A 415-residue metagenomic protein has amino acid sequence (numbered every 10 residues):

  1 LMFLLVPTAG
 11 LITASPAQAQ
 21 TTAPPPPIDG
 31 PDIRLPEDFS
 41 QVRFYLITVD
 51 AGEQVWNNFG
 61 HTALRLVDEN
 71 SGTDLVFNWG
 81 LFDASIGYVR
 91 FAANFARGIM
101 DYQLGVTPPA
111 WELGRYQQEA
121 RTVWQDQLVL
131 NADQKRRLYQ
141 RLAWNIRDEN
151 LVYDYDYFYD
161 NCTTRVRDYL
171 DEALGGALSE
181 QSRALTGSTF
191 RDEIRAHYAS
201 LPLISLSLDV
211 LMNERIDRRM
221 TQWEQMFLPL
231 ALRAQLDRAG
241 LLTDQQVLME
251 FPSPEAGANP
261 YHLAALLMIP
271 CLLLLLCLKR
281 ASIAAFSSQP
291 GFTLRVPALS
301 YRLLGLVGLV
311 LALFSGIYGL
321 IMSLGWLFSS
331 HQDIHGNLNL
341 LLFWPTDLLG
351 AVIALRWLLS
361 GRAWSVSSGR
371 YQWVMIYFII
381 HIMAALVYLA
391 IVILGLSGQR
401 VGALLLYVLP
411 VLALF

Functional and structural regions predicted by a protein language model:
L1-G10: Bacterial N-terminal signal peptides
A17-A256: Soluble extramembrane regions of membrane proteins in the secretory/endomembrane system
W144-F415: Activation targets extended, charge/polar-rich intrinsically disordered C-terminal tails
